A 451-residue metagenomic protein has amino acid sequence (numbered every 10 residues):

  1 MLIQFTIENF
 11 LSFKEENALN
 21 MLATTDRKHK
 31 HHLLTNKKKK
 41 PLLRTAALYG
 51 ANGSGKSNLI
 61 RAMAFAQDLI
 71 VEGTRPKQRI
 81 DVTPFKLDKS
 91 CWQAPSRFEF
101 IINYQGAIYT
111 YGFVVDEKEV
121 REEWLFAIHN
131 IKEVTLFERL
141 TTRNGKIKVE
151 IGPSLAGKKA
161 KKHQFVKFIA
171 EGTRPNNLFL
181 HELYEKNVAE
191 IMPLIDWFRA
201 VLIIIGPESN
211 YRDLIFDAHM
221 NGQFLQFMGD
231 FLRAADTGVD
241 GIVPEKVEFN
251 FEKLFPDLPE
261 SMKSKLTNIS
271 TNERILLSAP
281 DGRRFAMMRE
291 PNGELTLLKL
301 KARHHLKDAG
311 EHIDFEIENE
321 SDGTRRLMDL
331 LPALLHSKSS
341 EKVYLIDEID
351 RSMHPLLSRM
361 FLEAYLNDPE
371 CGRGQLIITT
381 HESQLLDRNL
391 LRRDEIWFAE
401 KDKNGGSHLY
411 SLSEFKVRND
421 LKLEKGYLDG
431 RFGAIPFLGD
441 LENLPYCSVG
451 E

Functional and structural regions predicted by a protein language model:
M1, Q93-R97, D116-R121, G293-K299 (+1 more regions): A short, compositionally biased
M1-K38, R44-V71, L297-F437, V449-E451: Switch/communication elements of ASCE P-loop NTPase nucleotide-binding domains
E8, N210-N319, L441-E451: Extended helical coiled-coil dimerization/tether regions that scaffold and oligomerize large DNA-maintenance assemblies
K14, Q93-P95, G106-I108, E117-R121 (+4 more regions): Coil-to-beta-strand transition motifs
A18, E99, T110-V114, E290 (+1 more regions): Short, surface-exposed charged micro-motifs
L34-A47, A51, I60-V120: Conserved P-loop NTP-binding catalytic core
I80-P84, D281-R284, I378-S383: Short Pro/Gly-enriched beta-strand edge/turn motifs at strand-loop
T110-T267: Electropositive, glycine-dotted interaction segments that contact anionic polymers or phosphate-rich ligands
